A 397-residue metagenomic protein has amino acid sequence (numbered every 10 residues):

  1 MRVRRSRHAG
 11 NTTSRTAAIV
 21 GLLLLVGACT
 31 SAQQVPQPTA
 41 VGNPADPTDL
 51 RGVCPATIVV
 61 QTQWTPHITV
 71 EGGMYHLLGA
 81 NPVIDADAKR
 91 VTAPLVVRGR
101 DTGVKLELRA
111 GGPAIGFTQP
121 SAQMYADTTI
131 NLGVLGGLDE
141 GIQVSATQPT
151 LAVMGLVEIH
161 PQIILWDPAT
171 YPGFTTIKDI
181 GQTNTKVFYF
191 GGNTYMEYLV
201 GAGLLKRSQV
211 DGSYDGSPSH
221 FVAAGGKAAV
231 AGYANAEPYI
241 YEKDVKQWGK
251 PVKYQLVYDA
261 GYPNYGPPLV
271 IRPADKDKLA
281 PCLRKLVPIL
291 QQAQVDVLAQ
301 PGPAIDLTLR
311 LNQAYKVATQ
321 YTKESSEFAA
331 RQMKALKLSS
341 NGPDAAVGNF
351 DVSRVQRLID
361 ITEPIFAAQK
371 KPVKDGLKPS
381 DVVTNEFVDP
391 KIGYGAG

Functional and structural regions predicted by a protein language model:
M1-A18: Bacterial N-terminal signal peptides that target proteins for export
L25-A28: C-terminal motif of bacterial Sec signal peptides marking the signal peptidase cleavage site
T30-Q33: Bacterial signal peptide processing site
V35-Y214, S219, A228: Short, glycine-/small- and polar/acidic-enriched structural segments that line small-molecule recognition paths
L138-D139, Y214-A318: Pocket-lining segment of extracytoplasmic ligand-binding domains
E158-I164, Y265-L269, L358: Small-molecule pocket liners
K278-Q369: Secondary-structure end/capping motifs
V352-G397: Conserved C-terminal helix/tail region of periplasmic/extracytoplasmic solute-binding proteins
